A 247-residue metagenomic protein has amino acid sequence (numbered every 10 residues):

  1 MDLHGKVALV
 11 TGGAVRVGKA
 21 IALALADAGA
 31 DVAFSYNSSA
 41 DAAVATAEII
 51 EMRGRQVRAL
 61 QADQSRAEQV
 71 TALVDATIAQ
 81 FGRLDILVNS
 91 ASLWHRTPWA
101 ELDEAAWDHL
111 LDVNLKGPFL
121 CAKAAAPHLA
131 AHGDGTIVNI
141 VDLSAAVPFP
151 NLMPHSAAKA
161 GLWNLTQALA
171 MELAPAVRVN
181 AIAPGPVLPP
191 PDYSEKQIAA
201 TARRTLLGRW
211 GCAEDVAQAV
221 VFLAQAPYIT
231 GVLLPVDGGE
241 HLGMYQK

Functional and structural regions predicted by a protein language model:
V7, A14-R16: Conserved glycine-rich cofactor-binding loop
A30-V44: Conserved glycine-rich Rossmann-like NAD(P)H-binding loop of the short-chain dehydrogenase/reductase
P98-W99, A106-L111, I137, T201: Substrate-binding pocket helix/loop in short-chain dehydrogenase/reductase
L102, P148-S156, A168, K247: Active-site loop-to-helix junction immediately N-terminal to the catalytic Tyr of the SDR YXXXK motif in Rossmann-fold
A122, A158, T166: Active-site helix of classical SDR
P127, A170-P175: Alpha-helical segment proximal to the catalytic Tyr-Lys
C212-V236, H241: C-terminal substrate-recognition "lid" of short-chain dehydrogenase/reductases
